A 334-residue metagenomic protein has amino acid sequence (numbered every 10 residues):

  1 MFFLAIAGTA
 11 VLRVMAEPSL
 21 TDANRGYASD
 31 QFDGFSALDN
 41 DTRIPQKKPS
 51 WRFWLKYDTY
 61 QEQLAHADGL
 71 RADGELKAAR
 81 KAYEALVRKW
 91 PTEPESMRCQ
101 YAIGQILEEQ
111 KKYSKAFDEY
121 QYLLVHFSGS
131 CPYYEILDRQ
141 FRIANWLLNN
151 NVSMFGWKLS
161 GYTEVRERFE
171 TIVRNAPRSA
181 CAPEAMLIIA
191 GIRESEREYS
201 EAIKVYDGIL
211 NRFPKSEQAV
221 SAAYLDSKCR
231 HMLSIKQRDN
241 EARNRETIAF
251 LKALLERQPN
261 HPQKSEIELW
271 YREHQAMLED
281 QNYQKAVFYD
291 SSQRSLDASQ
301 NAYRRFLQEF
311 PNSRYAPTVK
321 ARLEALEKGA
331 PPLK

Functional and structural regions predicted by a protein language model:
M1-A10: Bacterial N-terminal signal peptides
V11-K334: Acidic, polar-rich low-complexity tracts and alpha-helical solenoid repeat scaffolds
